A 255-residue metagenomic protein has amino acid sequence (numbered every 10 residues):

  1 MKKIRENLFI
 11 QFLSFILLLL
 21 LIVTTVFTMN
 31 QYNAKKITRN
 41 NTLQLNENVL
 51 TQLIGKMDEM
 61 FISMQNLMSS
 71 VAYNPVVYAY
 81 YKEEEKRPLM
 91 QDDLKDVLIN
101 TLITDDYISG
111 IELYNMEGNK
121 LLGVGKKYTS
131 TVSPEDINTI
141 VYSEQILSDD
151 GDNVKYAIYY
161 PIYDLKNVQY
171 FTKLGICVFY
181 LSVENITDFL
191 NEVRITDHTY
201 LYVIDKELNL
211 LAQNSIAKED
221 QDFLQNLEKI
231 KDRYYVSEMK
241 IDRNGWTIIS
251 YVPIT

Functional and structural regions predicted by a protein language model:
M1-K36, N40: Extreme N-terminal signal-anchor transmembrane helix of membrane signaling/transducer proteins, especially in bacteria
V23-V26, L53-K56, M60, V193: Histidine kinase transmitter module recognition
T28, Y180, Y251: Short aromatic/basic micro-patch
Q44-T139: Extracytoplasmic/periplasmic sensory segments of membrane signal-transduction proteins
Q91-D105, E135, K166, L174-K218: Solvent-exposed, extracytoplasmic
L102-V183, F189: Extracytoplasmic/periplasmic ligand-binding sensor regions of membrane-associated signaling proteins
N115, S148-D150, D164, T196 (+3 more regions): Acidic surface patches and DE-rich sequence motifs
K206-E207, S215-T255: Extracellular/periplasmic juxtamembrane segments that couple receptor/chemosensory ectodomains to their
